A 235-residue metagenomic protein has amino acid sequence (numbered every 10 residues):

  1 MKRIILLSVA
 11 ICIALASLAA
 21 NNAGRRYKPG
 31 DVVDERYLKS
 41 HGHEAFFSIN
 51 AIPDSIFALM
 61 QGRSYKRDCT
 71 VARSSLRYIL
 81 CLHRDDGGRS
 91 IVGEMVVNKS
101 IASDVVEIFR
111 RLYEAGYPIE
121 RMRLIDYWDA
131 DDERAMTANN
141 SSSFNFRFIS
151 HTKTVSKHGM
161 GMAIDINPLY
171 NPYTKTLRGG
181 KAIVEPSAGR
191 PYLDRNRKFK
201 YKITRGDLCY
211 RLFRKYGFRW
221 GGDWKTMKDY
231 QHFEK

Functional and structural regions predicted by a protein language model:
M1-I4: Positively charged n-region of N-terminal signal peptides that target proteins for export
A10-A19: Hydrophobic h-region of N-terminal signal peptides that target proteins for export in Gram-negative bacteria
S17, R89, P172-T174: Residue-level signal for secondary-structure boundary sites
N21-R84: N-terminal module-boundary/linker segments of secreted carbohydrate-active enzymes
Y27, I149-H151, M160-K235: Catalytic cores and adjacent binding grooves of peptidoglycan-active enzymes
H43, F47, I52-P53, F57-K66 (+4 more regions): Active-site-adjacent structural elements in enzyme catalytic domains
V71-M136: Active-site acidic/histidine clusters and adjacent loop/turn architecture that either coordinate catalytic ions
I119-E120, R134-P168: Mid-length scaffold segments of soluble, non-membrane domains
